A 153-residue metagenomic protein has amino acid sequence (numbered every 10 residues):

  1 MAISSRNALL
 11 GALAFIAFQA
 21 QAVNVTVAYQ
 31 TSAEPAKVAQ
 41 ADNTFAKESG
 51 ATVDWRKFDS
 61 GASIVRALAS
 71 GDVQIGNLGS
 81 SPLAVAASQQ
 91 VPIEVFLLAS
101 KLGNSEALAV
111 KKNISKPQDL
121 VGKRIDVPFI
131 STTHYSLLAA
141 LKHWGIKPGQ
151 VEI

Functional and structural regions predicted by a protein language model:
M1, A22-V23: Absolute protein N-terminus
M1-L9: Bacterial N-terminal signal peptides that target proteins for export
L9-L10, V25: Extended hydrophobic/aromatic-rich secondary-structure runs
A17-Q19: N-terminal signal peptide c-region/cleavage motif recognized by signal peptidases
V23-I153: Short, glycine-/small- and polar/acidic-enriched structural segments that line small-molecule recognition paths
